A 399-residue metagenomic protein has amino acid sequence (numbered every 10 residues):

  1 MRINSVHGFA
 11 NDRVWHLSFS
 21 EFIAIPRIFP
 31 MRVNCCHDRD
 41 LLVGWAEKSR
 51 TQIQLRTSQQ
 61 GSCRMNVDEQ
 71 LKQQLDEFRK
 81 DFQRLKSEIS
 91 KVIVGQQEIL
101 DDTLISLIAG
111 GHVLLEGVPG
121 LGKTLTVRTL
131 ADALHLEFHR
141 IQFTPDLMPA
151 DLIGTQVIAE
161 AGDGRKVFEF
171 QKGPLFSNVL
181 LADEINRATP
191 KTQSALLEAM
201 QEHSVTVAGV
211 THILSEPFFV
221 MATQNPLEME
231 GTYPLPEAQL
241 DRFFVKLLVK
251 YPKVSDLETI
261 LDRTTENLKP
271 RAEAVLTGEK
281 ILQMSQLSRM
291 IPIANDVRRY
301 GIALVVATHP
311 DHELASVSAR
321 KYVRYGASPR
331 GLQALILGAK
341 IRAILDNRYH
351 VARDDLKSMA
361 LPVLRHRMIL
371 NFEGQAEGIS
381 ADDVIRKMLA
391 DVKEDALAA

Functional and structural regions predicted by a protein language model:
V67-E69, E313-A399: C-terminal engagement/docking regions of AAA+ P-loop ATPases
L75-F78, V92, T232, K246-S318 (+4 more regions): Conserved C-terminal "switch" segment of AAA+ ATPases
D76-V113, V118: Pre-Walker A (pre-P-loop) alpha-helix and adjacent loop at the N terminus of AAA/AAA+ ATPase modules, a conserved
L107-T144: Walker A/P-loop
E137-P149, G209-I213: Short beta-strand-centered segment that lines the nucleotide-binding/catalytic pocket of NTP-utilizing
A159-D163, A188-T192, M200-M290, K340-R342: Canonical AAA+ ATPase core
A161-L180: Conserved alpha-helical scaffold flanking the Walker A/P-loop in AAA+ ATPase domains
D183-E184: Walker B catalytic acidic pair
